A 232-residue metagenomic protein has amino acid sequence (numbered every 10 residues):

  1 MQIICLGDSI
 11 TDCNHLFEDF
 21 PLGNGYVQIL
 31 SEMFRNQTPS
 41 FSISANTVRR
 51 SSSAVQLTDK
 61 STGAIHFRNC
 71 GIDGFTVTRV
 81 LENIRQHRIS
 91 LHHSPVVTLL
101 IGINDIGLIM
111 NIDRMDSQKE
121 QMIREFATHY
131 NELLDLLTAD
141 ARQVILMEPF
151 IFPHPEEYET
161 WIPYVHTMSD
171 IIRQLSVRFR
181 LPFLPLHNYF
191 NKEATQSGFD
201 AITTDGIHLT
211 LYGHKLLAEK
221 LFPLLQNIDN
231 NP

Functional and structural regions predicted by a protein language model:
M1, N231-P232: Short, solvent-exposed mixed-charge patches
M1-G71, R85-H93: Serine-esterase "nucleophile elbow" of acetyl-processing enzymes
N24, R35, G63, T78-N231: Alpha-helical cap/lid subdomain in secreted, periplasmic, or secretory-pathway luminal O-acyl-processing enzymes
I72-T76: Acidic, metal-coordinating catalytic cores used for nucleic-acid/nucleotide bond scission and strand-transfer chemistry
